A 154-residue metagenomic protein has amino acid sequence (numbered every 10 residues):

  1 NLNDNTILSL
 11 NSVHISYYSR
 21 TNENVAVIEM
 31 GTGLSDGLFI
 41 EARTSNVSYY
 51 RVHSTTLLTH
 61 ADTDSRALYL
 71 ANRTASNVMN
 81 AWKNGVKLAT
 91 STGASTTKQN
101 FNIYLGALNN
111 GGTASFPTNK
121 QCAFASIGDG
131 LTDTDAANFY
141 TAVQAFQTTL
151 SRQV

Functional and structural regions predicted by a protein language model:
N1-V154: Polar, enzyme-active/binding microenvironments
